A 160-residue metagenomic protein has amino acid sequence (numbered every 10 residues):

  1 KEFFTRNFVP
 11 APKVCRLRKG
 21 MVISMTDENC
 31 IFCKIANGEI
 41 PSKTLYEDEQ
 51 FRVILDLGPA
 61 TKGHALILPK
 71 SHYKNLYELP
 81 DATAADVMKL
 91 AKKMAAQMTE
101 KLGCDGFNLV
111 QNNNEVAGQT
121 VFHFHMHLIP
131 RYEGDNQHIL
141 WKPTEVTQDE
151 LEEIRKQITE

Functional and structural regions predicted by a protein language model:
E2, V9-V14, V22: Acidic, Ala/Val/Gly-enriched low-complexity intrinsically disordered segments
R6-F8, A65: Generic N-terminal simple sequence motifs
C15, G20-E160: HIT superfamily nucleotide-processing domains
